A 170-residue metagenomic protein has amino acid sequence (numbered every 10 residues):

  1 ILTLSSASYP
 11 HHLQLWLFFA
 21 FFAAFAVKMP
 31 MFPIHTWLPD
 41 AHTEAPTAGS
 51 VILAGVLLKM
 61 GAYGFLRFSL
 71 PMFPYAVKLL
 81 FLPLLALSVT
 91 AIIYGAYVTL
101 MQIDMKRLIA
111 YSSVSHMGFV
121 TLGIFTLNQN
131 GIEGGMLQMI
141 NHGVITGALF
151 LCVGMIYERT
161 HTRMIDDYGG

Functional and structural regions predicted by a protein language model:
I1-G170: Hydrophobic transmembrane alpha-helices and their helix-loop junctions in integral membrane proteins
